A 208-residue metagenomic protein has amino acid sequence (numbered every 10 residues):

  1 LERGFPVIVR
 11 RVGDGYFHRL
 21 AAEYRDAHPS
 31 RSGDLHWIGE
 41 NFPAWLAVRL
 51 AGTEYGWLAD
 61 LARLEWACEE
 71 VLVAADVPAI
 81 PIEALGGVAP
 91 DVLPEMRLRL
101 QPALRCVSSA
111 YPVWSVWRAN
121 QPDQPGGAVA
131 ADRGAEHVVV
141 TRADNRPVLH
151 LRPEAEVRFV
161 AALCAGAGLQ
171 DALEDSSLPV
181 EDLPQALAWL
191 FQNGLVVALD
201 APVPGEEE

Functional and structural regions predicted by a protein language model:
L1-A89, N145, H150-E208: Long, charge-rich, low-complexity alpha-helical segments
D60-L61, P90, E95-R99, V129-A131 (+1 more regions): A general structural signal for short secondary-structure junctions and capping/turn motifs
A79, G86, P94, R99 (+1 more regions): Catalytic-core "active-site belt" of small-molecule-metabolizing enzymes, emphasizing His/Asp/Glu-rich regions
R97-A165: Low-complexity, glycine/alanine/valine/leucine- and proline-rich hydrophobic stretches
